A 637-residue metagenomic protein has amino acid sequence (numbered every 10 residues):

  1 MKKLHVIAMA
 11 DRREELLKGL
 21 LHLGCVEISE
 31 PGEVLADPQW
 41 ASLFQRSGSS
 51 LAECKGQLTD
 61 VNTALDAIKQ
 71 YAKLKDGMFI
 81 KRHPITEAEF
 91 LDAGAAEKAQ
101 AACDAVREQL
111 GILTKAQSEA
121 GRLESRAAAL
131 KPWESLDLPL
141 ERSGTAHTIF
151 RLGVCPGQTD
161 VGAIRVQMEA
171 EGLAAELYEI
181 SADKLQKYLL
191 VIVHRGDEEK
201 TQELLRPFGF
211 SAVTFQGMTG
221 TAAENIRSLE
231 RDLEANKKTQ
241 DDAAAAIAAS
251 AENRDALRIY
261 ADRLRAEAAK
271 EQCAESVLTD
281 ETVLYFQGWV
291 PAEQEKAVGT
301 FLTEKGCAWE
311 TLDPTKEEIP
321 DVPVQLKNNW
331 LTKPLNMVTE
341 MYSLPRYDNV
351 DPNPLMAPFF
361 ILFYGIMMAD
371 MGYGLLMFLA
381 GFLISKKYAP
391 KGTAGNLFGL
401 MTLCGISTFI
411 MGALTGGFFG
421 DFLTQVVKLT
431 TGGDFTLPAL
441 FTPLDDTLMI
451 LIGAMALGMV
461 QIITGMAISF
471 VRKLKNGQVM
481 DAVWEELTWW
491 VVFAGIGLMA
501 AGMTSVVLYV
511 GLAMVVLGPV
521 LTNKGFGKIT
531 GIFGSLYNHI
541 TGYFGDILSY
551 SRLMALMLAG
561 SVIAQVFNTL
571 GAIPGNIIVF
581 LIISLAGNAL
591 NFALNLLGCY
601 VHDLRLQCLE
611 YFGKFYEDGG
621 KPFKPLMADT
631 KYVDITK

Functional and structural regions predicted by a protein language model:
M1-K2, M9-L17, L21-I28, E295-K637: Conserved, carboxylate-rich catalytic/transport cores that coordinate ions
M1-M356, K391-F398: Long, charged N-terminal accessory/stalk domains
